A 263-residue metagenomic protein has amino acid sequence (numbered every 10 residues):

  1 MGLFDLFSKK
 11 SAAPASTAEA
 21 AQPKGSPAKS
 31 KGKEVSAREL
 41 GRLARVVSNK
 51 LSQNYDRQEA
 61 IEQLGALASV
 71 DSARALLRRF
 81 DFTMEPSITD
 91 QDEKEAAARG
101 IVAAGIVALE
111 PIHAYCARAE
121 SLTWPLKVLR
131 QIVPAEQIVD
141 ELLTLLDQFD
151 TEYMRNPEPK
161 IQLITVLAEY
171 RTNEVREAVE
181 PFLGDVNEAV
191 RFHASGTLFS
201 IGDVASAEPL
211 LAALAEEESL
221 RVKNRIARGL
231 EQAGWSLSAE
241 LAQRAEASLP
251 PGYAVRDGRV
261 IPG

Functional and structural regions predicted by a protein language model:
M1-G2: Coil-to-alpha-helix initiation sites in intrinsically disordered, low-complexity, charged segments
L6-V35, N54-V70, T89-I106, A114 (+7 more regions): Structural detector for internal amphipathic alpha-helices that build alpha-solenoid repeat scaffolds
K33-S48, S69-E85, G105-C116, A135-D150 (+3 more regions): Amphipathic alpha-helical scaffolding segments comprising HEAT/armadillo-like alpha-solenoid repeats
E218: The conserved 3'-phosphoadenosine-5'-phosphosulfate
E240-G263: Terminal, low-structured helical/coil segments at or just beyond the last alpha-helical repeat
